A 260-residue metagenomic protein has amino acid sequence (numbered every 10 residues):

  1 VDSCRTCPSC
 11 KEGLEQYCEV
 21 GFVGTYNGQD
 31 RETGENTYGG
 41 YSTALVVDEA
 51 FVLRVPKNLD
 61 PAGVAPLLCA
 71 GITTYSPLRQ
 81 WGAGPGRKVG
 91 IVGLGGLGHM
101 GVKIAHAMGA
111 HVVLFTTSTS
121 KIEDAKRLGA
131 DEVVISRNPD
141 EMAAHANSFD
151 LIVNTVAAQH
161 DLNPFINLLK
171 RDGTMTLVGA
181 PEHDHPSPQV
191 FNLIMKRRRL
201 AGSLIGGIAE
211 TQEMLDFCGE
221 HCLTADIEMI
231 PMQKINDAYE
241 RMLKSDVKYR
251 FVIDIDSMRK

Functional and structural regions predicted by a protein language model:
V1-V52: Glycine-rich phosphate/adenylate-binding loop and adjacent beta-alpha elements of nucleotide- or dinucleotide-binding
T33-Y41, K57-R79, V92-M100: A glycine-rich, Thr/Ser-enriched phosphate-binding loop motif common to dinucleotide/cofactor-binding enzymes
P85-L94, H106-P164: Adenosine-nucleotide cofactor-binding segment
G95, S118, P181, G206: Residues in the short beta-alpha loop(s) of Rossmann-like NAD(P)-binding domains
L169-R171: Helix-to-beta-strand junctions that scaffold the AdoMet/dcAdoMet cofactor pocket in Class I SAM-dependent enzymes
G173-T174, R198: Glycine-centered, small-residue-biased loops immediately flanking beta-strands in adenine/cofactor-binding cores
G179-R197, I208-D216: Rossmann-fold NAD(P)-binding glycine/threonine-rich loop
I208-K260: C-terminal hydrophobic helical "lid"/dimerization subdomain of Rossmann-like NAD(P)H-dependent oxidoreductases
